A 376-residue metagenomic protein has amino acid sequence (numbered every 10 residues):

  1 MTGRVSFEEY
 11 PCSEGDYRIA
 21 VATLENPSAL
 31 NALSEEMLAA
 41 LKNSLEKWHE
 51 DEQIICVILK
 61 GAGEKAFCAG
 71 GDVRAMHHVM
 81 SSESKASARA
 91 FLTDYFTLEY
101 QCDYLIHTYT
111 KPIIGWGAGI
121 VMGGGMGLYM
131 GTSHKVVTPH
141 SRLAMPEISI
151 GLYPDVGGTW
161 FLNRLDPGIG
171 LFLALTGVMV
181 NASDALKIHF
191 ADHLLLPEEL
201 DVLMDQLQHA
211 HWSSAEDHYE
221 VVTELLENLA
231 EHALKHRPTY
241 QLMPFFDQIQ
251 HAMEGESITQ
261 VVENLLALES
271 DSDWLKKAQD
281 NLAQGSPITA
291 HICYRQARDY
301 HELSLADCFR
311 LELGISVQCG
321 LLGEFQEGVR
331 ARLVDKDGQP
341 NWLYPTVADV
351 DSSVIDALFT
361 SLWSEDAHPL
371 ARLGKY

Functional and structural regions predicted by a protein language model:
M1-K60, G374-Y376: Conserved CoA-thioester-binding segment of acyl-CoA-metabolizing enzymes
L59, D72, L128-Y129, D184-A185 (+2 more regions): Hydrophobic/aromatic residues within transmembrane alpha-helices of multi-pass small-molecule transporters
G61-L98, G151: Glycine- (often His-adjacent) and acidic-residue-rich active-site loop that binds/positions the CoA thioester
A88-F91, V136-L165, L173, Q206: Short, flexible helix-coil linker/hinge segments at the edges of structured domains or between repeats
I106-I150, F172-L173, G177-V178, A182 (+1 more regions): Glycine-rich beta-to-alpha active-site loop
G157-H218: Contiguous mid-protein beta-loop-alpha structural module that forms a pocket-lining wall or clamp of enzyme active
L196-N281: Amphipathic alpha-helical blocks and their helix-capping loop/short-beta junctions
T259-K277, L282-Y376: Long, low-complexity C-terminal extensions of enzymes
